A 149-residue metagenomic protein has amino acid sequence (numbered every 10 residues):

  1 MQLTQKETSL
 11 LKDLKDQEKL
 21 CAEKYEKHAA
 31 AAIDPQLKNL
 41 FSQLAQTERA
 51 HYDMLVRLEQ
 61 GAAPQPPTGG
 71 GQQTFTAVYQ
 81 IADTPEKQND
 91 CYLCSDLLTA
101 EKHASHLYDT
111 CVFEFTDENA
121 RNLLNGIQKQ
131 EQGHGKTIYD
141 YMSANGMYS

Functional and structural regions predicted by a protein language model:
M1-T8, G61-C91, T137, Y141-S149: Membrane-interacting alpha-helical segments
Q2-L3, D13-V56: Acidic, metal/ion-handling microdomains and their immediate structural contexts
E7-A31, A77-G126: Acidic/histidine-rich alpha-helical segments that form the ligand environment of transition-metal centers
Y25-H28, F41, Y52, Y108 (+3 more regions): Aromatic side chains
P35-Q72, Q132-G146: Conserved alpha-helical segments that form or flank metal/cofactor-binding pockets of metalloenzymes
K129: DNA-recognition helix of helix-turn-helix
